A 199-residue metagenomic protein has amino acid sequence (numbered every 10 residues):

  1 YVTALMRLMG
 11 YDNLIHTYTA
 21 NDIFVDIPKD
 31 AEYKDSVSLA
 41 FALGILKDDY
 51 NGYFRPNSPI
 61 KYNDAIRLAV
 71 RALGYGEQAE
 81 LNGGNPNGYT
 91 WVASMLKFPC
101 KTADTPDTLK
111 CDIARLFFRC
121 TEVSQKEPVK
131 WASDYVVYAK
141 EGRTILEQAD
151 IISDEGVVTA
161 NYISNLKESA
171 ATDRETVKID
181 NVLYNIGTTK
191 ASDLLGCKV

Functional and structural regions predicted by a protein language model:
V2-K34, L43-D107, T121-L195: Feature responds to low-complexity, polar/acidic, surface-exposed segments characteristic of secreted/exported proteins
D112, L116-F118, A191-V199: Flexible glycine-rich surface loops and low-complexity tracts that mediate binding to linear polymers
